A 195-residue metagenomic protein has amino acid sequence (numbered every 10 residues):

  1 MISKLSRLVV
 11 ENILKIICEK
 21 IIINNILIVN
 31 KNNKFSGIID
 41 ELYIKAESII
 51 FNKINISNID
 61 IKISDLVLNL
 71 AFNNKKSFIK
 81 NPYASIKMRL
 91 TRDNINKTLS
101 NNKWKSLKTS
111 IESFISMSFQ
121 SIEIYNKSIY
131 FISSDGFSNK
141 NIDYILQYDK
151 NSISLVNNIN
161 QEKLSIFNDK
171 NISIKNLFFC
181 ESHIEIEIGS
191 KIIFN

Functional and structural regions predicted by a protein language model:
M1-E19: Hydrophobic, proline/glycine-rich low-complexity stretches
L5-R7, I26-K31, I124, S128: Short N-terminal helix-initiation segments at or just after the protein's N-terminus
L14-D93, K191-I192: N-terminal beta-strand/beta-hairpin edge segment
M88-S182, G189-F194: Mature, soluble, non-transmembrane domains
